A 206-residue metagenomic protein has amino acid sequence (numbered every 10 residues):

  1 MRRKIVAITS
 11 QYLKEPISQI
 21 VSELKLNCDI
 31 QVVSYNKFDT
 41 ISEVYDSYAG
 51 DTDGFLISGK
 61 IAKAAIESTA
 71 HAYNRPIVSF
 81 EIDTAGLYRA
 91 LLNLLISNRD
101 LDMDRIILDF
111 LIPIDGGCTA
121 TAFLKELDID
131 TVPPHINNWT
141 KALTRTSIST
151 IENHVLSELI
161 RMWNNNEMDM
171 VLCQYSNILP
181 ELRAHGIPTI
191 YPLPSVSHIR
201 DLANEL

Functional and structural regions predicted by a protein language model:
M1-L206: Alpha-helical/coil-rich non-catalytic "connector" segments in signaling and regulatory proteins
